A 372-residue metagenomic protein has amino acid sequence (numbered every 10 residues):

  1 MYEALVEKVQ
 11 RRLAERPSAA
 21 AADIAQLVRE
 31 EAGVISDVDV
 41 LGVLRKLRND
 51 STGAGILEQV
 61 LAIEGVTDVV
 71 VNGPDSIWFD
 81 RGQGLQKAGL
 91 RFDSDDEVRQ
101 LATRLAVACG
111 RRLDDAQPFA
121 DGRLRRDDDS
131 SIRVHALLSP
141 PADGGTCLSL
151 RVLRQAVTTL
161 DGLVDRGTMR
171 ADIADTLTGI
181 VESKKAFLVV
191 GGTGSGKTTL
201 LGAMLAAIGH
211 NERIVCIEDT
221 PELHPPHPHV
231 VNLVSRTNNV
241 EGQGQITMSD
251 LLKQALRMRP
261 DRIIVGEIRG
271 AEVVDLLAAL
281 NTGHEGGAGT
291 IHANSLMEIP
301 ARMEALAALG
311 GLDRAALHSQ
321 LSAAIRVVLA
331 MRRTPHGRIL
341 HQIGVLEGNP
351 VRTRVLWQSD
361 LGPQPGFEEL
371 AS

Functional and structural regions predicted by a protein language model:
M1-D115, D121-D129: N-terminal accessory targeting/assembly segments
D75-S76, G84-L85, R126-D128, P140-D143 (+7 more regions): Conserved nucleotide-binding/hydrolysis micro-motifs of P-loop NTPases
D80-S183: P-loop NTP-binding catalytic core
I180, G192-T193: P-loop (Walker A) phosphate-binding loop of NTP-binding proteins
K184-F187, A203-A324, A330-R333: Switch/coupling sub-region of P-loop NTPases
K197: Conserved lysine of the Walker
S322-S372: Conserved P-loop NTPase
